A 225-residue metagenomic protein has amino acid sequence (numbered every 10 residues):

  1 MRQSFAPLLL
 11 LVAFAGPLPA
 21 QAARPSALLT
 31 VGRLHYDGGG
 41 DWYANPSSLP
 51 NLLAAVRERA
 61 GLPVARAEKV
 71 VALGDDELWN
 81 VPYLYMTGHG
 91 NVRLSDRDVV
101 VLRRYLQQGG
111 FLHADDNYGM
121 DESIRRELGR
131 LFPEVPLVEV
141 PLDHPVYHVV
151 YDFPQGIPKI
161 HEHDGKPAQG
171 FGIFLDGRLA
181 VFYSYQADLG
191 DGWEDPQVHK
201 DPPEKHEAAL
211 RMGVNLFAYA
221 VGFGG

Functional and structural regions predicted by a protein language model:
S4-P17: Bacterial N-terminal signal peptides
A20-Y83, T87-G90, D188-L189, D195-G225: Aromatic-Pro/Gly-enriched surface loop or interdomain linker that acts as a lid/target-recognition segment
L29, W79-Y83, Q107-F111, V135 (+1 more regions): Loop/turn elements at helix/coil->beta-strand transitions in domains of secreted/extracellular proteins
V31, Y83-E122: Short alpha-beta junction capping motif
G39, D121-Q197, K205-V214: An acidic, glycine-rich "communication" segment
P46-L53, V99, R103, D121 (+3 more regions): Extracytoplasmic/secreted envelope proteins and their assembly/folding machinery, especially bacterial periplasmic
L62-A72, A114-N117, V135-D143: Surface-exposed patches in mature extracellular/periplasmic domains of secreted proteins
A67-L73, S95-V100, G165-Q169: Alpha-helical scaffolding within the catalytic cores of extracellular/periplasmic polymer-degrading hydrolases
